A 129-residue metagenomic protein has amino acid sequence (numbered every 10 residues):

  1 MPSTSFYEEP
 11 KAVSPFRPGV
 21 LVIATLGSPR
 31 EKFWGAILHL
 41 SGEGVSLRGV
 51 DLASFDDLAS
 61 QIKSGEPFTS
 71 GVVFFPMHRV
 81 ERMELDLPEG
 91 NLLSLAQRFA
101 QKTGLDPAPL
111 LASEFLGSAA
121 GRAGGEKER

Functional and structural regions predicted by a protein language model:
P2-R129: Conserved RNA-binding domains used in RNP assembly and mRNA/RNA metabolism
